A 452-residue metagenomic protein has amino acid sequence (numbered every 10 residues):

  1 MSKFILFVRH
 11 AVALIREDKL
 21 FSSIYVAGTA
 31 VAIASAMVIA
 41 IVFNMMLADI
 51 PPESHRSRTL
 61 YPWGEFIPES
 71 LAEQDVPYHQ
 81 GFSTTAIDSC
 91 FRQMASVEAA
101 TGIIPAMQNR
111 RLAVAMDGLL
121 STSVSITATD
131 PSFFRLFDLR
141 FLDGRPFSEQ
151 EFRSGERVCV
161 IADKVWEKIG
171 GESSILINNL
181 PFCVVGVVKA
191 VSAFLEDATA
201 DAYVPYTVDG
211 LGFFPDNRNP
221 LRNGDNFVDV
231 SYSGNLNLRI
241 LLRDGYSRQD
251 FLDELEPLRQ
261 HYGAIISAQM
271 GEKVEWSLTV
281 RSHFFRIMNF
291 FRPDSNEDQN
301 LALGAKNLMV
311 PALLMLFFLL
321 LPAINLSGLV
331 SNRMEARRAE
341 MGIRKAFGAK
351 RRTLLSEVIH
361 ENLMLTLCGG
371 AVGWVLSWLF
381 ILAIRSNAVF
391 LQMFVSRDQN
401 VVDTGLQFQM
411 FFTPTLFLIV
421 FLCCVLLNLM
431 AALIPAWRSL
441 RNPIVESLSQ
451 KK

Functional and structural regions predicted by a protein language model:
M1-L6, A13, E17, Y262-L313 (+2 more regions): Membrane-helix entry/capping segments
L14, D18-P51, G370: Short, strongly hydrophobic transmembrane alpha-helices
I15-D18, Y25, M46, L60-P62 (+12 more regions): Generic structural signal for small/hydrophobic residues in well-ordered secondary structure, especially within
L20-A32, E340-R385, I419, C423-L427 (+1 more regions): Transmembrane alpha-helical interface segments in multi-pass membrane proteins
M37, L313-M341, L354, M430 (+1 more regions): A hydrophobic alpha-helix feature that marks transmembrane segments and, especially, their cytosolic C-terminal ends
I39-V114, L120, G234, F390-G405: Membrane-proximal extracellular/periplasmic loop immediately following the first transmembrane helix
D130-P146, R157-D298: Mid-to-C-terminal secondary-structure elements that act as membrane-proximal/extracytoplasmic interface segments
T413-K452: C-terminal membrane-exit region of the final transmembrane helix in multipass inner-membrane proteins
